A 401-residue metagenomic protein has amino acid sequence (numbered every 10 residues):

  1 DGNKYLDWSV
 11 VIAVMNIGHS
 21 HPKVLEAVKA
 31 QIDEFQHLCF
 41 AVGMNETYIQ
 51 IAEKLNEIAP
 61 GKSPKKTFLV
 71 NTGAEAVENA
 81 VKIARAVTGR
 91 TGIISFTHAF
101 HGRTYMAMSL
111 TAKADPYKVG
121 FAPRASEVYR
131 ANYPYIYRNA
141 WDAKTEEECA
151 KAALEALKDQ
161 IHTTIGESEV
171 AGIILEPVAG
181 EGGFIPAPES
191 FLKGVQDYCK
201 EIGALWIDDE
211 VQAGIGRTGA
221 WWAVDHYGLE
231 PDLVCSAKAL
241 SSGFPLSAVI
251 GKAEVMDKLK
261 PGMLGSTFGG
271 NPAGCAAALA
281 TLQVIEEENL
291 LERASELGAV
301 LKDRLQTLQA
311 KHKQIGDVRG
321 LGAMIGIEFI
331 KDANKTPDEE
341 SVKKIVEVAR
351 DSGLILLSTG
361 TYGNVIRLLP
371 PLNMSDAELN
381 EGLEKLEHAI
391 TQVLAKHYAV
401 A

Functional and structural regions predicted by a protein language model:
D1-A401: Conserved N-terminal phosphate-binding loop of PLP-dependent enzymes in the Aspartate aminotransferase
